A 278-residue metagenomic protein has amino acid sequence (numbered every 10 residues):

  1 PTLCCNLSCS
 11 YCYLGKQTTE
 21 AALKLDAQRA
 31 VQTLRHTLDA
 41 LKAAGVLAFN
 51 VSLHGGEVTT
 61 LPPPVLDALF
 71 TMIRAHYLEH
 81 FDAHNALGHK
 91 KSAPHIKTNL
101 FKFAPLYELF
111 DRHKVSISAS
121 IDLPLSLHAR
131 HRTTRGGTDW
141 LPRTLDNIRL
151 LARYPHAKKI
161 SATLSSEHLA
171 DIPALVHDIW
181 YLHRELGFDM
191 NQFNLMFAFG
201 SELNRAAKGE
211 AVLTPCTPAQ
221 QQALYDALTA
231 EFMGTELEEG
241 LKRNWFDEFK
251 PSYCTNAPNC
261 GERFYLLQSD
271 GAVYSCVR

Functional and structural regions predicted by a protein language model:
P1-I96, F101-P105, H113: Conserved alpha-helical substructure of the radical SAM core
C4-C5, S120, T144: Active-site cores of enzymes that catalyze phosphoryl transfer or operate on phosphate-rich substrates
F49-L53, P94-I96, I117-A119, K158-A162 (+1 more regions): Hydrophobic faces of well-ordered beta-strands that scaffold small-molecule active sites in alpha/beta enzyme cores
T71, E108-S116, G136, H177-R184: Short, surface-exposed basic-aromatic patches at helix termini and helix-loop junctions that form
L106, F110-L125, N191-G200: Non-cysteine beta-strand/loop elements that form the S-adenosyl-L-methionine
S126-L145, R149-G261, L266-D270: Radical SAM enzyme [4Fe-4S]-AdoMet core and its adjacent flexible, acidic and glycine-rich loops/tails across
C276-R278: Short beta->alpha transition motifs characteristic of CBS
